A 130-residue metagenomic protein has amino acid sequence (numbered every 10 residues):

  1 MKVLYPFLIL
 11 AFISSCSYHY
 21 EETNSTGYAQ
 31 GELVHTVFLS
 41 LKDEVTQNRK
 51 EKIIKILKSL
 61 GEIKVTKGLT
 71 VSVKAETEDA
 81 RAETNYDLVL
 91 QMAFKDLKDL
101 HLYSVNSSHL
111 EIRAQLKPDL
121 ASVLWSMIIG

Functional and structural regions predicted by a protein language model:
L4-I13: Sec-dependent N-terminal signal peptides
A11, L57, V73, S107 (+1 more regions): Alpha-helix boundary/capping residues
C16-Y86, Q91, K95-H101, I128-G130: Short S/T/G/P-rich N-terminal loop/turn motif that feeds into the first structured element of a domain
H35, T84, S107-E111, L124: First exposed extracellular module after export/assembly in secreted or surface-exposed proteins
E51-I54, L110, A114: Generic alpha-helical structural signal
H101-S104, E111-K117: Short, exposed beta-strand-loop hairpins at the edges of beta-sheets in extracellular/periplasmic proteins
L120-G130: A charged, solvent-exposed segment within the mature domains of Sec-exported extracytoplasmic proteins
